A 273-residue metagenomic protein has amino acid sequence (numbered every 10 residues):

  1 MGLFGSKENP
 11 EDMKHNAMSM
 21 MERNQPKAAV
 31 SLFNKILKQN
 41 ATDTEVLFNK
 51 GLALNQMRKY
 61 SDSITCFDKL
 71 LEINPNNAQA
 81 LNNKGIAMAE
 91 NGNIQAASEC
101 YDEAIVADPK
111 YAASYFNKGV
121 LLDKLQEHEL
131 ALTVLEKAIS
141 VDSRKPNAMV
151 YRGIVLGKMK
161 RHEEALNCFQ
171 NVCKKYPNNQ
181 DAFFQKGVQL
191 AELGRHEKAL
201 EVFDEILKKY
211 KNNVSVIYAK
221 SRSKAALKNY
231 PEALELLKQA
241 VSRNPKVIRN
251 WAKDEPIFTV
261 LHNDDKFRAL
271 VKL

Functional and structural regions predicted by a protein language model:
M1-P10, K246-L273: Terminal, low-structured helical/coil segments at or just beyond the last alpha-helical repeat
K14-E22, E45-Q56, Q79-E90, A113-K124 (+3 more regions): Conserved alpha-helical positions within TPR/SEL1-like repeat arrays
I36, K69-L70, E103-A104, K137-A138 (+3 more regions): Canonical positions in the second alpha-helix
Q39, I73, A107, V141 (+3 more regions): Structural marker of alpha-solenoid helical repeat scaffolds
A225, Y230-V247: TPR/TPR-like (Sel1-like) alpha-helical repeat modules
